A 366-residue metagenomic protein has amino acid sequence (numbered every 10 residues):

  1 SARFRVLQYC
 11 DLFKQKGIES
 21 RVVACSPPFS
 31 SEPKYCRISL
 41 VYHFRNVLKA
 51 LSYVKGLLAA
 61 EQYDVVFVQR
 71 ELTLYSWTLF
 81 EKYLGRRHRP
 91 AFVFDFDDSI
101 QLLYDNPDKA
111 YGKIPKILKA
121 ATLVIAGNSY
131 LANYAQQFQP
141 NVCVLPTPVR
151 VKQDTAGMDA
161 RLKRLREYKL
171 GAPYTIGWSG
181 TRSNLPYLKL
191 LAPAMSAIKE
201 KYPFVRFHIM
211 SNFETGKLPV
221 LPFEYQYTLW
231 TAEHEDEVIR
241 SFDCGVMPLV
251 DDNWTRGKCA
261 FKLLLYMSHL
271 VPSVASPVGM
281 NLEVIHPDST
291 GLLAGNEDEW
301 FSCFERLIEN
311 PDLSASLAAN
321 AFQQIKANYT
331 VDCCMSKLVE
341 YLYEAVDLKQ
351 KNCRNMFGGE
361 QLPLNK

Functional and structural regions predicted by a protein language model:
S1-C25, L123, S196-E200, P363-K366: N-terminal subdomain of nucleotide-sugar transferases
S1-L12, V151-D154, D159-S241: Conserved catalytic-core segment of nucleotide-activated headgroup transferases in glycan assembly
L51-Y63, S76, F80-F94, I100-Q101 (+2 more regions): Membrane-proximal helix-turn-helix segments that form the acceptor-binding/catalytic region of lipid-linked
I100-Q101, K119-R164: Donor nucleotide-sugar binding/catalytic pocket of nucleotide-sugar-dependent glycosyltransferases
P186, A232-S268, V274-E283: Nucleotide-sugar-dependent
P287-D298, R306-D312: Conserved acidic donor-binding segment of nucleotide-sugar-dependent glycosyltransferases
R306, L313-N328, C334-E340, N355: A short, well-ordered alpha-helix in the C-terminal region of glycosyltransferases
V331-K366: C-terminal alpha-helical cap of glycosyltransferases
